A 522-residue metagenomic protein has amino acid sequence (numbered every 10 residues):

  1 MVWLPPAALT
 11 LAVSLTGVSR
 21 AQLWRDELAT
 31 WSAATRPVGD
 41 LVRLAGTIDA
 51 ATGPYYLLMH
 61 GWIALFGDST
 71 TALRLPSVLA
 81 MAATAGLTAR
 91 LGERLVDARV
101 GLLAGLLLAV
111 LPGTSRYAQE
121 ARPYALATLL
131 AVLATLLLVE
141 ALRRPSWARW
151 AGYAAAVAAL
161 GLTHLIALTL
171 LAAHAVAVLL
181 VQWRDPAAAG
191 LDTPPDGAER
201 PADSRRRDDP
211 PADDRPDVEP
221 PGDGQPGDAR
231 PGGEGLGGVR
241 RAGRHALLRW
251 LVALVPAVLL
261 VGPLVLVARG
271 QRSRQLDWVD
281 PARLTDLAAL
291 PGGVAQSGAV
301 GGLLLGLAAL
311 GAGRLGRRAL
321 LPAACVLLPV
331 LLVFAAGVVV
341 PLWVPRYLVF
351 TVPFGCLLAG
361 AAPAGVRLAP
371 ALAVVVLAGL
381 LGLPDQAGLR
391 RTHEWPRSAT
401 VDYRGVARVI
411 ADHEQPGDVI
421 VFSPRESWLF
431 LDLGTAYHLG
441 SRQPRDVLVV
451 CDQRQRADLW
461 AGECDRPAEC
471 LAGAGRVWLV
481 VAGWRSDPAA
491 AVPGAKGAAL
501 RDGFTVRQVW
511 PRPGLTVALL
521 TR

Functional and structural regions predicted by a protein language model:
V2-G190, G238-R522: Membrane-proximal helix-loop-helix interfaces that form the catalytic/acceptor-binding platform of multi-pass membrane
Q182-H245: Intrinsically disordered, low-complexity terminal tails and inter-domain linkers enriched for S/T/G/P/D/E
